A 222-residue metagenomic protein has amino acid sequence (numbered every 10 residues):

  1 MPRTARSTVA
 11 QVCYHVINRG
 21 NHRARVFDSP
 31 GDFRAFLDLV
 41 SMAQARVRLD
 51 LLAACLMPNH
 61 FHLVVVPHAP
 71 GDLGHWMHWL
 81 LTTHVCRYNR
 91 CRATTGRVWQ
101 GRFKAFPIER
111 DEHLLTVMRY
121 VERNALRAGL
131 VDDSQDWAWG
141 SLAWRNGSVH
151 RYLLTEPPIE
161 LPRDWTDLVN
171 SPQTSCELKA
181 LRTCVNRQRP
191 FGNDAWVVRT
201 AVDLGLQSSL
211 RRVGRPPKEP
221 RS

Functional and structural regions predicted by a protein language model:
M1-P58, V66-S222: Short Pro-Cys-Gly-centered "Cys-loop" motif that presents a nucleophilic cysteine in a tight turn
L63: Conserved metal-phosphate-binding beta-hairpin within the catalytic cores of diverse ATP-dependent phosphoryl-transfer
